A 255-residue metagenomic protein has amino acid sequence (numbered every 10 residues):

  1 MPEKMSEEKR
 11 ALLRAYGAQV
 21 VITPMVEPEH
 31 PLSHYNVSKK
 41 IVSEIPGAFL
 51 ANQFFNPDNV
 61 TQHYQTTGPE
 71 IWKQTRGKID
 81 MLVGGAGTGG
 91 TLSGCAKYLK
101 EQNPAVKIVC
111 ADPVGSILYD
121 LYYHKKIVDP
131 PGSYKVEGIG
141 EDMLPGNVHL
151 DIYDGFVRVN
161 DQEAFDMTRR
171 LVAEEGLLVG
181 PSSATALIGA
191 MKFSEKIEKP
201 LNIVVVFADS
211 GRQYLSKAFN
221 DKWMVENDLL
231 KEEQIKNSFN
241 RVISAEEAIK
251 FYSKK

Functional and structural regions predicted by a protein language model:
M1-I41, L118-I127, L144-P145, L215-W223: Active-site-proximal loop->helix
M5-R10, G85-A96, L118-Y119, S182-A190: Short glycine/serine/threonine-rich phosphate/pyrophosphate-binding segments that cradle anionic phosphate groups
H34-N36, G47, E101-P181, A218-K255: Active-site/ligand-binding loops adjacent to catalytic centers
I45-A86, G94-K97, L150, D154 (+1 more regions): Active-site/ligand-binding-proximal alpha/beta "capping" segment
F55-D58, G87-G90, D112-I117, E141-M143 (+3 more regions): Glycine-rich beta-alpha junction loops
A96-N103, S194: Surface-exposed amphipathic alpha-helices with a cationic face
A105, L201-N202: Residues that mark the start of a beta-strand
A164, L187-K196: A short, acidic, amphipathic alpha-helical segment used as a generic capping/interface helix at domain edges
